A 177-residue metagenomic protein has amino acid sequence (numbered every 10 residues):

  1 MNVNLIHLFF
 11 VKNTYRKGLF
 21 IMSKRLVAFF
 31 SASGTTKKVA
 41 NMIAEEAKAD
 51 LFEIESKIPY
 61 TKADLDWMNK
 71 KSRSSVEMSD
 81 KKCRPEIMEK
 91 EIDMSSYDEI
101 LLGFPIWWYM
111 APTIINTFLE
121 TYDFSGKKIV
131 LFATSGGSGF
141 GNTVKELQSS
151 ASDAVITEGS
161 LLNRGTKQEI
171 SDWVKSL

Functional and structural regions predicted by a protein language model:
H7, V11-E99, Y109-A111, N116 (+2 more regions): N-terminal beta1-alpha1-beta2 submodule of the flavodoxin-like/Rossmannoid cofactor-binding fold
A47-A49, K127, A154-V155: A structural micro-motif
M94, E120-G126, S150-A151: Short, conserved loop/helix-junction motifs that constitute active-site signature segments in enzyme catalytic cores
F104-P105: Glycine-rich, N-terminal phosphate-binding loop of Rossmann-like dinucleotide-binding domains
W108-Y109, G137: Acidic catalytic loop of the alpha/beta-hydrolase fold
V130-N163: Short, glycine-/small-residue-rich phosphate/pyrophosphate-handling segment
